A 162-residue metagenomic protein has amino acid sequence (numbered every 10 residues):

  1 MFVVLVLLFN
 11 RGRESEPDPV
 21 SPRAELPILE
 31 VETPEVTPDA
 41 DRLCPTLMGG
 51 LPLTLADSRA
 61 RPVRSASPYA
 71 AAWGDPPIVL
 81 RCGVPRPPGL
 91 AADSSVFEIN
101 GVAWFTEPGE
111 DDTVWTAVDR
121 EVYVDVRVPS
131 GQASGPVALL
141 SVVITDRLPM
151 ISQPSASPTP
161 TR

Functional and structural regions predicted by a protein language model:
M1-E14: Hydrophobic single-pass membrane-targeting/anchoring helices
R11-R13, R23, R42, R59-R64 (+6 more regions): Arginine residue identity/basic-tract feature
R13-P77: Extracytoplasmic low-complexity, Pro/Thr/Ser/Ala/Gly-rich segments that lie immediately after a secretion/anchoring
T54-T106: Mature extracytoplasmic domains of secretory-pathway proteins
G83-R162: Extracytosolic low-complexity repeat regions of secreted or lipid-anchored proteins
